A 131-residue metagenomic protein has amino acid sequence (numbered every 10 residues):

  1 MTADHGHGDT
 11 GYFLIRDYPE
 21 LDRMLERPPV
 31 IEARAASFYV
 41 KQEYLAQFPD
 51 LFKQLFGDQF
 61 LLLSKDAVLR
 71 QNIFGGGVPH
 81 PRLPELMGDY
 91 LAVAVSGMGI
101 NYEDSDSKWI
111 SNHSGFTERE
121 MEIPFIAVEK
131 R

Functional and structural regions predicted by a protein language model:
M1-R131: Feature captures the catalytic ectodomains and active-site-proximal regions of enzymes that hydrolyze or transfer
